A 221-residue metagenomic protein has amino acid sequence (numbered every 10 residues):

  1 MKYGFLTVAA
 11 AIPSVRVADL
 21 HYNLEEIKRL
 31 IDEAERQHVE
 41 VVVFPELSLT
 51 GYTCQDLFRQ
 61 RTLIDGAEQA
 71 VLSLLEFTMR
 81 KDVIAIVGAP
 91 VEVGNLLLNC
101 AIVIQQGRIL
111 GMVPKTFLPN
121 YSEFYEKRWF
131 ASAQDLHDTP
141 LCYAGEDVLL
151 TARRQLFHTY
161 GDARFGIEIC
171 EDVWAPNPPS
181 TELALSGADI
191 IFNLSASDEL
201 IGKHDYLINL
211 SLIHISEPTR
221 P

Functional and structural regions predicted by a protein language model:
M1-S216, R220: Enzyme catalytic cores with a strong preference for nitrogen-chemistry domains
